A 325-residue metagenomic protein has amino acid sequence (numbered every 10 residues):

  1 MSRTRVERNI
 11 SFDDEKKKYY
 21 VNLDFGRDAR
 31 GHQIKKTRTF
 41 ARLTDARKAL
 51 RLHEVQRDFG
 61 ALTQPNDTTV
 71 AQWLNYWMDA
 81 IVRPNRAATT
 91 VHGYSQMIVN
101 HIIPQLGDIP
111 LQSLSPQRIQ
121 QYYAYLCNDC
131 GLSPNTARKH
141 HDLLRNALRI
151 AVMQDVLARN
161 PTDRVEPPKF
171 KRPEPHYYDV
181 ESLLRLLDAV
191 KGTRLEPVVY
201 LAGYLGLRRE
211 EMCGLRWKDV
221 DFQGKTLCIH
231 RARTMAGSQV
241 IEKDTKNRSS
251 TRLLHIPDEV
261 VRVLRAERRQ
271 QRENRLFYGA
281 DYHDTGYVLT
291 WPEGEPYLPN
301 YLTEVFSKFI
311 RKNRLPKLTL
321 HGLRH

Functional and structural regions predicted by a protein language model:
M1-K18: Short N-terminal "domain-start" leader segments that mark the transition from disordered tails or signal peptides into
R3, C130, D188, G192-E196 (+4 more regions): Short, basic (Lys/Arg/His-rich) helix/loop patches that form interaction surfaces in the mid-to-C-terminal regions
D13-Y20, D24-Q120, E267-G286, P292: N-terminal DNA-binding module of tyrosine recombinases/phage integrases
F25, N66-D67, M78-V156, P161 (+3 more regions): N-terminal core-binding DNA-recognition domain of tyrosine site-specific recombinases/integrases
R27, K171, R233-M235, V261-R262 (+2 more regions): Active-site/binding-pocket entry motifs
K35-T39, Y177, T226, T251-L253: Well-ordered beta-strand positions in beta-sheet-rich domains
T89, G224-C228, D244-A266, H283-F306: C-terminal catalytic core of Y-nucleophile DNA break-rejoin enzymes
P134, R138-H140, M153-W217, F222-Q223 (+5 more regions): Basic, Lys/Arg- and aromatic-enriched nucleic-acid-binding interface segment
